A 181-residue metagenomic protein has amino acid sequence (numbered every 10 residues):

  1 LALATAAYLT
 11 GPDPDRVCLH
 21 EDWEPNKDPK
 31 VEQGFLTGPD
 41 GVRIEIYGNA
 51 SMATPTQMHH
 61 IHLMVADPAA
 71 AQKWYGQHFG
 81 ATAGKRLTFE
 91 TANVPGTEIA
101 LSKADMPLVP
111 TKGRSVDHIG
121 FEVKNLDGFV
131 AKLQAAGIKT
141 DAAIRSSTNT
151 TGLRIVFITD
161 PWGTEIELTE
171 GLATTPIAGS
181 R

Functional and structural regions predicted by a protein language model:
L1-L63, G84-R86, E90-V94, E98-K103 (+3 more regions): Vicinal oxygen chelate
A69, K73-Q77, D127, A131: Solvent-exposed, polar/charged alpha-helical surfaces in well-ordered, non-transmembrane soluble domains, broadly
F79-T82: Short capping motifs at secondary-structure boundaries
V109-P110: Gly/Ser-enriched beta-turn/beta-hairpin loop segments
S115-H118: Eukaryotic phosphotyrosine signaling hubs
